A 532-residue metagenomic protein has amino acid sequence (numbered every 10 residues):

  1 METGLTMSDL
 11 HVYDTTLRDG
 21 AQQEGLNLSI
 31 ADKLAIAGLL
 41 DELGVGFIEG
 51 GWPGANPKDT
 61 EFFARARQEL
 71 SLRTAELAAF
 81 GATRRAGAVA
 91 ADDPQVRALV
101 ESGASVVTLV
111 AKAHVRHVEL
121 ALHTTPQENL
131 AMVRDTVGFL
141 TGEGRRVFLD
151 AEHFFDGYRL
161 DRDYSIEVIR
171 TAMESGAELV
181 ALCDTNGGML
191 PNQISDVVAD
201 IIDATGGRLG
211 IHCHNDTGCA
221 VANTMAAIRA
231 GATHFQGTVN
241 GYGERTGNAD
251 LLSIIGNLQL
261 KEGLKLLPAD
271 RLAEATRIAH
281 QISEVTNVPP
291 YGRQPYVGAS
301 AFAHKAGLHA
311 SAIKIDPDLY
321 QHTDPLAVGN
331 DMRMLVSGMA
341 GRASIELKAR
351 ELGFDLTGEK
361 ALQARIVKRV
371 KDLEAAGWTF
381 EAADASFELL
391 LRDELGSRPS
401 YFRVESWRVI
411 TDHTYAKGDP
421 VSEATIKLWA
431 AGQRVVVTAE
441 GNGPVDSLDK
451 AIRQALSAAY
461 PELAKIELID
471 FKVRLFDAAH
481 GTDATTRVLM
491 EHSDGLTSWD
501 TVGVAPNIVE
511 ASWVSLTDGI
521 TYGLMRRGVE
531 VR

Functional and structural regions predicted by a protein language model:
D9-L10, D14-T16, G256, E262-Q433 (+1 more regions): A mid-to-C-terminal "edge-of-domain" accessory segment
L10-V12, D19-I48, A55, F63-L72 (+2 more regions): Alpha/beta enzyme core
Q22, M173, W378-W499, G503-I508: Non-catalytic terminal/interface segments that mediate subunit docking, oligomerization, and allosteric communication
L26, W52-N56, R85, P126 (+14 more regions): Hydrophobic alpha-helical scaffolding
L43, E69, V110, T136-F139 (+13 more regions): Change "in soluble alpha/beta enzymes" to "in soluble alpha/beta proteins
R73-F80: A glycine-rich helix N-cap at a beta->alpha junction
N186-M189, Q193-I315, Q321: Catalytic alpha/beta core domains of metabolic enzymes, predominantly
G495-R532: Mixed-charge, glycine-accented linear interaction segment located at domain edges/termini
